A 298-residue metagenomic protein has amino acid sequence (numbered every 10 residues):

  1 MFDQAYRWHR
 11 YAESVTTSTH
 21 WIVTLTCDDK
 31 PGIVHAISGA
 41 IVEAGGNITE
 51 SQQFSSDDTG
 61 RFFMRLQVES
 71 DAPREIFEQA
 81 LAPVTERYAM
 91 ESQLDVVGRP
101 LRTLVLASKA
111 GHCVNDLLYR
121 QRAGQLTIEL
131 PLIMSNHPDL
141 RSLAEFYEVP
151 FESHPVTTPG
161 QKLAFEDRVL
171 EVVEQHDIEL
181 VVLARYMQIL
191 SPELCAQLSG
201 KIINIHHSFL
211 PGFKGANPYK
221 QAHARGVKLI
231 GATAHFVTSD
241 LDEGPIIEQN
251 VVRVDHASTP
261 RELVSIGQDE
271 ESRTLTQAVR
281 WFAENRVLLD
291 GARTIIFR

Functional and structural regions predicted by a protein language model:
W8-L101: A conserved regulatory-domain signal marking ACT and ACT-like small-molecule sensing domains and adjacent regulatory
T26, L104-L106, M134: Short hydrophobic segments within beta-strands
N47, E129, P150-E152, K201: Conserved beta-strand segments of alpha/beta enzyme cores
R99-D116: Short, low-order "capping/linker" segments at domain edges
Q121-E129: A short alpha->loop->secondary-structure connector
I128-D139: Short internal beta-strands
H137, G160-F165, H176-R298: Donor/substrate-binding cores of folate-linked one-carbon enzymes
E145, V149-H176: Adenosine-nucleotide cofactor-binding segment
